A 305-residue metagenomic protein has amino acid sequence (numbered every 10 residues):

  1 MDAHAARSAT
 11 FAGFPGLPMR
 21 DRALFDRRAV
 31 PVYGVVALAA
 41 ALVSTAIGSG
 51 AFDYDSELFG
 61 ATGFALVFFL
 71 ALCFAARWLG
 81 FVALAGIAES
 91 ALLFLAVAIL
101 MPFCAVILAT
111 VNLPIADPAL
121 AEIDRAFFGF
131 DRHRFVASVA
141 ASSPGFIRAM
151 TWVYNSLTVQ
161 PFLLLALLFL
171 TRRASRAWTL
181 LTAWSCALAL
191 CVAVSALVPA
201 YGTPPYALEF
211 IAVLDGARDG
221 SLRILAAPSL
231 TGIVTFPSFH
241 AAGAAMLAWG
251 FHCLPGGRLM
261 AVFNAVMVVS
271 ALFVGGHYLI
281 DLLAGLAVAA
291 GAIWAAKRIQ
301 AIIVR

Functional and structural regions predicted by a protein language model:
R7, A12, G16, R20-F64 (+2 more regions): N-terminal transmembrane-helix/juxtamembrane module of multi-pass inner/ER membrane proteins
A37-A46, A98-I99, L188-S195, A265-V274: Aromatic-anchored segments of alpha-helical transmembrane domains
G63-W78: Central hydrophobic cores of alpha-helical transmembrane segments in multi-pass inner-membrane proteins across all
A85-F94, F162-V198: Interfacial segments of alpha-helical transmembrane regions
F103-P118, E122, A187-A212: Transmembrane alpha-helix/helix-exit interface in multi-pass inner-membrane proteins
L163-T171, A241-G257, A287-A296: Membrane-interfacial alpha-helical segments at the cytosolic side of multi-pass membrane proteins
A193-C253: Membrane-interfacial catalytic/cofactor-binding modules of polytopic membrane enzymes
G202-T203, T235, V266-A292: Interfacial helix-loop-helix junctions of multi-pass membrane proteins
